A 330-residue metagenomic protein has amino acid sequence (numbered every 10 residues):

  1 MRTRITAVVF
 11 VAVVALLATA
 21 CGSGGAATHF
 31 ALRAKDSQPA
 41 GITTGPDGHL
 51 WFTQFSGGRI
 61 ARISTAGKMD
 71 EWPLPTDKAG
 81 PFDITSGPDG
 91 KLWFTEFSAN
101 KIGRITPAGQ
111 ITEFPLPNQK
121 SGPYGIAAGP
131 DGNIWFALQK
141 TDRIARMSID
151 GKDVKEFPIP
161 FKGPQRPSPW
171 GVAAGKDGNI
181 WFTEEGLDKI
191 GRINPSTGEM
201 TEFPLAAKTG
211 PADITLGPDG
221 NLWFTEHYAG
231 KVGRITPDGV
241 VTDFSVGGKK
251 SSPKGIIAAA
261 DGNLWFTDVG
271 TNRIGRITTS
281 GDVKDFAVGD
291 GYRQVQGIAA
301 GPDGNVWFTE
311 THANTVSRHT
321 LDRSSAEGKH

Functional and structural regions predicted by a protein language model:
A18-A20: C-terminal motif of bacterial Sec signal peptides marking the signal peptidase cleavage site
G22-G24: Bacterial signal peptide processing site
A34-D47, D77-P88, Q119-D131, K162-D177 (+3 more regions): Beta-rich, blade/repeat-based domains predominating in secreted/periplasmic proteins but also intracellular
L50-S56, L92-S98, I134-K140, I180-G186 (+3 more regions): Conserved beta-strand positions in repeat-built beta-propeller and related beta-rich domains
G58-A61, N100-R104, D142-R146, D188-R192 (+3 more regions): A short loop-to-beta-strand structural motif that recurs across blades of beta-propeller domains
I63-K68, I105-Q110, S148-K152, N194-G198 (+3 more regions): Short loop/turn segments that connect beta-strands within beta-propeller blades
Q296-H330: Blade-level signature of beta-propeller repeat domains, shared across WD40, Kelch, NHL, RCC1 and BNR/Asp-box propellers
